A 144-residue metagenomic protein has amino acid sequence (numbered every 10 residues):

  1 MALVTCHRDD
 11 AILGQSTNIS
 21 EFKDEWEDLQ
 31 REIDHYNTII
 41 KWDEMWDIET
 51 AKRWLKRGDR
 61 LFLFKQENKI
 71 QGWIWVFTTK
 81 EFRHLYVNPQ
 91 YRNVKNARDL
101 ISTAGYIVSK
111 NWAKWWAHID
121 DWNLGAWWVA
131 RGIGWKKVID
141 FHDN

Functional and structural regions predicted by a protein language model:
M1-K23, W127, I139-N144: Acyl-donor-binding surface of acyltransferase catalytic domains
I12-W46: Short amphipathic alpha-helix that is part of the acyltransferase structural core
W42-P89: A conserved beta-strand-loop-helix scaffold within acyl/acetyltransferase catalytic domains
T79, W112, V138-D143: Catalytic phosphate/metal-binding cores of nucleic-acid and nucleotide-processing enzymes, i.e., regions that mediate
V87, N93-Y106, W127-W128, G132: Conserved acetyl-CoA-binding loop-helix of GNAT-fold acetyltransferases
R92-N93, W122: Glycine-/small-residue-rich active-site loops that bind phosphorylated ligands and cofactors
V108-D120: Conserved GNAT acetyl-CoA-binding A-motif
D121-I139: Conserved active-site alpha-helix within GNAT-family acetyltransferase domains
